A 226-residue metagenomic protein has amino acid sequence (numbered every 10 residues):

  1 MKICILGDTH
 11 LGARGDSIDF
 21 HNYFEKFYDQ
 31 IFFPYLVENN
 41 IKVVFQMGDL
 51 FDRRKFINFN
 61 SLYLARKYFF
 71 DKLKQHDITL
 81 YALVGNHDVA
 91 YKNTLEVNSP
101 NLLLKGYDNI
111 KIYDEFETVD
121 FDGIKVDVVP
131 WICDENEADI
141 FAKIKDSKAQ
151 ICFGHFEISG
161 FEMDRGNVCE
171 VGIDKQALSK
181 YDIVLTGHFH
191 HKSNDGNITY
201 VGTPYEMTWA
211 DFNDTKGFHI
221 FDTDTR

Functional and structural regions predicted by a protein language model:
M1-I3, V43, I124-K125, I151 (+1 more regions): Structural motif
K2, T9, A13-T118, A177-Y181: Core catalytic region of metal-dependent phosphoesterases/phosphodiesterases, especially metallo-beta-lactamase-like
D8, G48-D49, G85-N86, H155 (+2 more regions): Active-site glycine-centered loops adjacent to acidic/histidine catalytic or metal-binding residues that shape
L11, D52, I158, H191 (+1 more regions): Short, glycine/acidic-enriched loop or turn micro-motifs at the edges of active sites
Y35-N40, K145-K148, I220-D222: Glycine-rich phosphate-binding loop signature in dinucleotide/nucleotide-binding domains
Q46, R53, D127-V129, G154 (+1 more regions): Redox-cofactor binding/interface segments in oxidoreductases and associated redox assembly factors
A65, V84, D88-Q176, V201-P204: Conserved catalytic scaffold of divalent metal-dependent phosphoesterases
D164-R226: Conserved beta-sheet core of the metallophosphoesterase superfamily
